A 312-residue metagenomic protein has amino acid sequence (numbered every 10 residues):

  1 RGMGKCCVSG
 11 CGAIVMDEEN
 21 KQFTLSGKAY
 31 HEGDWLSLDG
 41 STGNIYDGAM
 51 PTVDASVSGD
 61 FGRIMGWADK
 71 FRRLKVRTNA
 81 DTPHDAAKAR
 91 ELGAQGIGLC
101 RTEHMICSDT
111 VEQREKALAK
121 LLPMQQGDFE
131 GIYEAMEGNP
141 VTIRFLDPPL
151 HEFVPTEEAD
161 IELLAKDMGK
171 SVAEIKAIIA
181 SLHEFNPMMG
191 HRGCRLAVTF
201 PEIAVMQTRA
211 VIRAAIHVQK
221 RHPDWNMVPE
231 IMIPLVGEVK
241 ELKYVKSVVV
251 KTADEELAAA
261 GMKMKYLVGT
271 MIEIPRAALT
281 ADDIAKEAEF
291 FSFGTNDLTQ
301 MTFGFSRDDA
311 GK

Functional and structural regions predicted by a protein language model:
R1: A donor-sugar binding/catalytic signature common to diverse glycosyltransferases and related nucleotide-sugar
G4-V8: Hydrophobic alpha-helical bundles that form the membrane domains of multi-pass transporters
C11-G12, A49, T102, T295: Short secondary-structure boundary segments
A13-D47: A structural-propensity feature for long, helix-poor, extended segments
E32, I45, T52, P275-A278: A broad, structure-centric signal for solvent-exposed, well-ordered loop/edge residues that line or flank functional
T42, V57-D60, W67-K312: Conserved alpha/beta-domain cores
Y46-I64: Short, compositionally biased
